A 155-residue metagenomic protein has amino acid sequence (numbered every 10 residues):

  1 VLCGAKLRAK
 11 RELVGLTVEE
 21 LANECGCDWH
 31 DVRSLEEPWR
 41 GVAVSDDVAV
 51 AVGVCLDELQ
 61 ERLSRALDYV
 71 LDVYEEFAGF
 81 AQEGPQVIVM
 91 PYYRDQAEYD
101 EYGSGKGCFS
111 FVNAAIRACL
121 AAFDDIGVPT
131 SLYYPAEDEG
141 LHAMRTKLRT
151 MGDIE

Functional and structural regions predicted by a protein language model:
V1-E12: A short, Lys/Arg-rich alpha-helix, primarily the initiator
R8, E19, R33: Residues within the helices of the helix-turn-helix
G26-V54: Recognition helix of helix-turn-helix/homeodomain-like DNA-binding domains that insert into the DNA major groove
A43-A66, V70-E75: Short Lys/Arg-enriched helix C-cap and helix-to-coil transition segments that create basic nucleic-acid-contact patches
L71-I154: Helix-turn-helix/homeodomain-like alpha-helical modules used for DNA recognition and transcription-factor dimerization
